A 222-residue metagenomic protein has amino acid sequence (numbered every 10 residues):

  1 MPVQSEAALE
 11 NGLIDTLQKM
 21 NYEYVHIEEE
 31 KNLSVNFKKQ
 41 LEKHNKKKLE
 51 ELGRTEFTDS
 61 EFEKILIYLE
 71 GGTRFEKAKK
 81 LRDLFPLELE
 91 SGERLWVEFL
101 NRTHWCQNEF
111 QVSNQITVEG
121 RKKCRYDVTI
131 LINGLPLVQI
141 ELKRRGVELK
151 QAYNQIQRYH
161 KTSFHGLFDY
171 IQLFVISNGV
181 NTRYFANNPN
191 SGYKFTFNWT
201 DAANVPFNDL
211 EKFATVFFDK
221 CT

Functional and structural regions predicted by a protein language model:
P2-T222: ATP-dependent helicase/translocase motor core
